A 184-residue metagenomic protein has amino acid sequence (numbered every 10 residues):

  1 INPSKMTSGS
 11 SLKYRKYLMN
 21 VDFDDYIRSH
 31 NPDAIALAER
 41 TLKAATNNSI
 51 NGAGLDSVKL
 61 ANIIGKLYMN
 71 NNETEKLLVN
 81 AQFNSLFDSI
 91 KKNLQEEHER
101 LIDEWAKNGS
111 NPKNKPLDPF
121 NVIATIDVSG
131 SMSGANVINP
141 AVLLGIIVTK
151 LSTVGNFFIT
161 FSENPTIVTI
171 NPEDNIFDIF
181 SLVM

Functional and structural regions predicted by a protein language model:
I1-P140, K150-M184: Long lumenal/extracellular ectodomains of secretory and single-pass membrane proteins
